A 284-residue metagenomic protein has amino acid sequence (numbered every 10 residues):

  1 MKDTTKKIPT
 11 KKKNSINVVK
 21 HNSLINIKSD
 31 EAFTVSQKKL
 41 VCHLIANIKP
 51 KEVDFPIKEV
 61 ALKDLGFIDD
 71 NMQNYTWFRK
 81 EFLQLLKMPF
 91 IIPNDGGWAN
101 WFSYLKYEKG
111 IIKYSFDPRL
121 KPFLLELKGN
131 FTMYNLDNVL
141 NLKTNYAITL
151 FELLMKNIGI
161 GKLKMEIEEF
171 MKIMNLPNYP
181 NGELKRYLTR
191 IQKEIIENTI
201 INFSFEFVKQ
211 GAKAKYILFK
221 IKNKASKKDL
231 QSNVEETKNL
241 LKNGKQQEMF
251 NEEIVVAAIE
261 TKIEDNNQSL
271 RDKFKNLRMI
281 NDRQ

Functional and structural regions predicted by a protein language model:
M1-R283: Charged, alpha-helix-forming regions
